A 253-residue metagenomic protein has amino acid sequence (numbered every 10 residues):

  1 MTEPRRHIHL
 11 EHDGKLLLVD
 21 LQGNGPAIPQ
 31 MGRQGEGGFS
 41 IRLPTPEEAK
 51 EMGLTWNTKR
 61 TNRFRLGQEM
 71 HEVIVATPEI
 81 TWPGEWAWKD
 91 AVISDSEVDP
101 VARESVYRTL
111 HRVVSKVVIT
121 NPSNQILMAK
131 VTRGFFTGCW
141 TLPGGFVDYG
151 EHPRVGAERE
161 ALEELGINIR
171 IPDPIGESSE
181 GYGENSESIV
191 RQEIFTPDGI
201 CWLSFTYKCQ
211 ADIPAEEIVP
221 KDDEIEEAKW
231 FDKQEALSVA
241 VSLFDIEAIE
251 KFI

Functional and structural regions predicted by a protein language model:
M1-M31, E104-T141, D173: N-terminal strand-loop-strand
M1-R5, R65-V118, P122: Acidic, metal-coordinating catalytic segment for phosphate/diphosphate chemistry, firing primarily on the Nudix
M1-W82: Intrinsically disordered, low-complexity, charged terminal extensions of DNA damage-control enzymes
G32-W56, L142-S178: The catalytic Nudix box helix
F64-M70, V106-R108, S178-S204: Acidic pyrophosphate-coordinating catalytic loop
I119, T206-Q210, K229-D232: Short, well-ordered beta-strand micro-motif
G199-A215: Phosphate/ribose-recognition catalytic cores of enzymes acting on nucleotide-derived substrates
A236-L237: A generic structural signal for short hydrophobic patches within well-formed alpha-helices
